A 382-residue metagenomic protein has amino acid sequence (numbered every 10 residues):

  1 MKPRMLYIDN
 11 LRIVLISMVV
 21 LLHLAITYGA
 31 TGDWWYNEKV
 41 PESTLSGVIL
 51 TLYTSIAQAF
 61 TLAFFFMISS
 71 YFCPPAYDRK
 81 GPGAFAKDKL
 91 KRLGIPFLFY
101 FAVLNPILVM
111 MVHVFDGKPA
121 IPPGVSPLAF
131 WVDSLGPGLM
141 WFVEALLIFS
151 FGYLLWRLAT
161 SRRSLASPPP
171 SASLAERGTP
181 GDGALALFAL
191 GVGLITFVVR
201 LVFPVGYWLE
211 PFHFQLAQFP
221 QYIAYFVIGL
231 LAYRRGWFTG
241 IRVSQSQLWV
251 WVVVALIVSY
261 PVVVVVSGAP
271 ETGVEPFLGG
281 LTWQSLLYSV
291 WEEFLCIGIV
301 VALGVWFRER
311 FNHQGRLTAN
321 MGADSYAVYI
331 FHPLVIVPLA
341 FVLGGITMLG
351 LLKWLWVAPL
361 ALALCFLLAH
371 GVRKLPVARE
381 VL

Functional and structural regions predicted by a protein language model:
M1-L382: Alpha-helical transmembrane segments and their immediate juxtamembrane cytosolic regions
